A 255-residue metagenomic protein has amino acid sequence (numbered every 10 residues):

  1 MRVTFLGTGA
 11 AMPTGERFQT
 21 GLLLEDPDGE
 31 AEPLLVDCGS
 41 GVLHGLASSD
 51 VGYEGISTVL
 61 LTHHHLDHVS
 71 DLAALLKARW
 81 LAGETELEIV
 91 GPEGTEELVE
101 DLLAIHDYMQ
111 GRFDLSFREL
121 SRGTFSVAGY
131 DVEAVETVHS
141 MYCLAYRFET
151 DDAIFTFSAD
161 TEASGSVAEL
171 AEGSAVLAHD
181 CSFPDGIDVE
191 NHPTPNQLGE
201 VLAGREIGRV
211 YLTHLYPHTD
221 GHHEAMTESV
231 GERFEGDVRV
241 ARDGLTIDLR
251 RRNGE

Functional and structural regions predicted by a protein language model:
M1-R2, L249-E255: Haloarchaeal acidic low-complexity proteome signature biased toward cell-envelope/secretome components but also
M1-S49, C143-A159, V176: Conserved beta-strand hairpin/beta-sheet module of binuclear metal-dependent hydrolase folds, prominently
V3, L22, D37, L46 (+8 more regions): Divalent metal-coordination and catalytic microenvironments
L35-G39, I56-D67, P92, T156-A159 (+3 more regions): Active-site neighborhood of phospho(di)ester-bond hydrolases with catalytic His/Asp-centered motifs
S40-V90: Active-site metal-binding motif and surrounding structural segment of the metallo-beta-lactamase
G55, V127, E172-G173: Alpha-helix C-terminal capping/helix-to-coil transition sites in glycosyltransferase folds
L87-E88, P92-C143, T150-D151: Metallo-beta-lactamase
A163-D248: Cap/insert and terminal regions of metallo-dependent hydrolase folds
